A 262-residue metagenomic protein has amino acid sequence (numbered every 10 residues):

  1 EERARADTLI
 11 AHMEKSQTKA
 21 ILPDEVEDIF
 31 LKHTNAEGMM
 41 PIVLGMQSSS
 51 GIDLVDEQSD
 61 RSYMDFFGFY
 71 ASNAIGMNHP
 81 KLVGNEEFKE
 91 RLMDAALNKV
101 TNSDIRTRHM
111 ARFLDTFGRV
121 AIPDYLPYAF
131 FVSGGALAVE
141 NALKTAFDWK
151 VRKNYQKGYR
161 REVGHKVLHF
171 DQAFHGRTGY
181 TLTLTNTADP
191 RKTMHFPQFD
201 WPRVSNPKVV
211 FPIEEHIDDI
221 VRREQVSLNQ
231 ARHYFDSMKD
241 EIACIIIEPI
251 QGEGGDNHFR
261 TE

Functional and structural regions predicted by a protein language model:
E1, I242, R260-E262: Short, intrinsically disordered, charge-balanced linker/junction segments flanking boundaries in proteins
E1-Y125: N-terminal glycine-rich, Lys/His-bearing helix-loop that initiates the first secondary-structure elements of many
T18, N102-H109, G134, D219 (+2 more regions): Catalytic cores of large soluble enzymes that bind and process phosphate-bearing ligands
D65-F67, N98, S205, C244-P249: Short beta-strands and strand-loop turn motifs
F69-Y70, K208-F211, P249-E253: A short, flexible beta-alpha/helix-coil linker loop
N73-I75, R112-C244: PLP-dependent aspartate aminotransferase-fold enzymes
R223, Q230, I250-E262: Active-site core of PLP-dependent enzymes with the aminotransferase class I/II
M238-D256: Short acidic, glycine-rich surface-loop motifs adjacent to enzyme active sites
